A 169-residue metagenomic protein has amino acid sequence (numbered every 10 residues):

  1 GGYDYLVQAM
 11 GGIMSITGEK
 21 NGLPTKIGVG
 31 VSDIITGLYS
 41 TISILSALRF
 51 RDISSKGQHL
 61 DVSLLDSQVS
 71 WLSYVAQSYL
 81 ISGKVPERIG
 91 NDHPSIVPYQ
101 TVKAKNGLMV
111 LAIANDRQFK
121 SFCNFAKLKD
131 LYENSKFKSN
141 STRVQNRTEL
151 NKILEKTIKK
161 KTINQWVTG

Functional and structural regions predicted by a protein language model:
G1-M109, I113, K120: Active-site-adjacent "lid/gating" segments in soluble enzymes
V97-G169: Aromatic-enriched alpha-helical interface/lid elements that frame and gate functional surfaces
